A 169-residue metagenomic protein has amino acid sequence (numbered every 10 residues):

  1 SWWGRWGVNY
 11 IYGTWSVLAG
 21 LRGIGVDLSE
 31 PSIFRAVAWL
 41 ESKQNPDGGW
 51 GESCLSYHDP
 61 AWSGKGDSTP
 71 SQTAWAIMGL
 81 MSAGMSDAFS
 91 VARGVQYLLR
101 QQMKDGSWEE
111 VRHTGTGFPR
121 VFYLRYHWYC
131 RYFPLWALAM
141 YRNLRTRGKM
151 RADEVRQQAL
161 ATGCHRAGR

Functional and structural regions predicted by a protein language model:
S1-K149, A161-R169: An alpha-helical repeat/solenoid feature that recognizes helix-turn-helix modules
A152-R156: Intrinsic disorder at enzyme termini
